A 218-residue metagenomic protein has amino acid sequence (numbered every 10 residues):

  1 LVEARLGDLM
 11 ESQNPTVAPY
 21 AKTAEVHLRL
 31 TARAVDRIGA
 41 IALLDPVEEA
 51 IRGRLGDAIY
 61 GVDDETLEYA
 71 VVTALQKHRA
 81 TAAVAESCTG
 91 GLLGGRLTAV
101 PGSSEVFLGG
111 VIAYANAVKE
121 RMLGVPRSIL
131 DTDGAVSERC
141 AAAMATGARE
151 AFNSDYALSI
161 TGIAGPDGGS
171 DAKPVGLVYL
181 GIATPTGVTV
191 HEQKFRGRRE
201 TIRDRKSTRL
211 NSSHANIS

Functional and structural regions predicted by a protein language model:
L1-A24, R29, G39-L44: Accessory alpha-helical/coil subdomains and C-terminal extensions that flank or cap enzyme catalytic cores
E11-N14, G56, A80, S213: Generic structural signal for secondary-structure transition and capping sites
K22, N116, S213: Residues that form or immediately flank small-molecule/cofactor binding pockets and catalytic motifs
H27-R29, Y179, N216: General beta-strand recognition
L30-A34: Short beta-strand-to-loop capping motifs
I38-L44, E48-R209: Short alpha-helical segments enriched in small residues
R209-S218: Single conserved hydrophobic/aromatic residue that forms the stacking wall/gate of nucleotide- or nucleobase-binding
